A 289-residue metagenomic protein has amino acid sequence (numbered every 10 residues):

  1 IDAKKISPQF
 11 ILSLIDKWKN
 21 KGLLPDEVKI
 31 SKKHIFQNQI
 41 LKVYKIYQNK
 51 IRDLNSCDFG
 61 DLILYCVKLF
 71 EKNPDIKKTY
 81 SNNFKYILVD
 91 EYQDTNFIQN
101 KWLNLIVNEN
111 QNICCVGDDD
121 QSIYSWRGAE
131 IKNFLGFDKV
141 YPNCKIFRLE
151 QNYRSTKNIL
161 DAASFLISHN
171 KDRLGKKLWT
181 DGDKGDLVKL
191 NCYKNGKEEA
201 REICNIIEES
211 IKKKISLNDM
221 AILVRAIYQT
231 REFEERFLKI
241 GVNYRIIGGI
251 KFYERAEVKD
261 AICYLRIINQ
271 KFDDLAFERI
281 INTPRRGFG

Functional and structural regions predicted by a protein language model:
I1-I6, P25-I35, K50-N55, P142-F147 (+5 more regions): Short, polar/flexible loop-turn hinges at active-site or ligand-entry regions and domain interfaces
I1-L14, K19, P25-E27, S31 (+4 more regions): Conserved P-loop NTPase-based nucleic-acid remodeling module centered on helicase motor cores
I15, D58, D90, I159 (+3 more regions): Residue-level signature of catalytic and energy-coupling elements of molecular machines, predominantly ATP/GTP-dependent
I15, K32-G136, Q151-S155: Conserved helicase NTPase motor core
I30-K33, S216, T230, E234-V242 (+2 more regions): Conserved helicase C-terminal RecA-like lobe
D120-R127, R154-S155, I246-N269, I281: Short alpha-helix plus adjacent loop in nuclease-associated cores
P142-K145, E150-N243, R266-Q270: Helicase P-loop NTPase motor core
